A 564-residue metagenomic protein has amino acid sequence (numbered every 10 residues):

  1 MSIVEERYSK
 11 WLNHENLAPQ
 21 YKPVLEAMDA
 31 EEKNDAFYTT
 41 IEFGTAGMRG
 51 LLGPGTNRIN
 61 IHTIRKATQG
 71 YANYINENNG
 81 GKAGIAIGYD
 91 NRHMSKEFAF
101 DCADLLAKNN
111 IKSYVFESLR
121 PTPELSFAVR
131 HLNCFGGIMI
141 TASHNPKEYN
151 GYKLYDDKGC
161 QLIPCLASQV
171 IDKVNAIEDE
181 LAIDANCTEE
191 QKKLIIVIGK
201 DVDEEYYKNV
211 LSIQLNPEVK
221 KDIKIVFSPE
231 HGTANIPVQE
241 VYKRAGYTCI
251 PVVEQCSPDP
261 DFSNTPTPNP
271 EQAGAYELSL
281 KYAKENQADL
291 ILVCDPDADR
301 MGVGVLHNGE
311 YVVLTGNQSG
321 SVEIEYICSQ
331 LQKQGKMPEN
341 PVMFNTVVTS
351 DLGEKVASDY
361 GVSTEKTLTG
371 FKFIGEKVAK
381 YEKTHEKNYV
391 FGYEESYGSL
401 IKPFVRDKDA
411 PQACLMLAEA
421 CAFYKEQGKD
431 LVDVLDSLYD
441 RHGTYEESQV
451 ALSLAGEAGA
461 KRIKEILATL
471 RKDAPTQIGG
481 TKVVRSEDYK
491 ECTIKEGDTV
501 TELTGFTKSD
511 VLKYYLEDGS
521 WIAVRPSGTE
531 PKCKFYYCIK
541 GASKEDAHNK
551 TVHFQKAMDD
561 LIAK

Functional and structural regions predicted by a protein language model:
I3-C102, N109, K192-I225, T233: An N-terminal, well-structured beta->alpha segment
E32-I41, N150-E277, A283: Gly/Ser/Thr-enriched, mixed-charge loops and adjacent short helices that form phosphate/oxyanion-binding elements
F37-N57, A142-S143, P229-V241, P296 (+3 more regions): Conserved phosphate/anionic-ligand binding catalytic regions in large, soluble enzymes, centered on
A86-Y149, K243-R244, T248-G302: N-terminal small/polar loop signature for handling phosphorylated ligands or for N-terminal nucleophile
K96-D101, S126-R130, E148-L154, A182 (+11 more regions): Short acidic, glycine/serine/threonine-rich loops at helix termini
D157-C160, D172, E178, K281-T346 (+1 more regions): Replace "Mg2+/Mn2+-dependent" with "divalent metal-dependent
K284, A288-L290, E310, Q330-R525 (+3 more regions): Phosphate-binding and adjacent anionic-ligand microenvironments
